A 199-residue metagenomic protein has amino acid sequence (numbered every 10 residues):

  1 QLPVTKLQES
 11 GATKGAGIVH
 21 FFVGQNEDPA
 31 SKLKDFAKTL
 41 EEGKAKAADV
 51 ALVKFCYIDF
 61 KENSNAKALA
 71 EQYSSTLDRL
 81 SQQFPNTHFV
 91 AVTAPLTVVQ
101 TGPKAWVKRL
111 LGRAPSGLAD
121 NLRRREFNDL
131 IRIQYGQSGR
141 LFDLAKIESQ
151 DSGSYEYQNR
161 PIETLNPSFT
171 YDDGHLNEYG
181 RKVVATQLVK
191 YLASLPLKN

Functional and structural regions predicted by a protein language model:
Q1-S64: Conserved SGNH/GDSL esterase-like catalytic core that processes O-acyl groups on lipids and polysaccharides
L2-P3, K46-A51, F84-V90, G136-R140 (+1 more regions): Loop/turn elements at helix/coil->beta-strand transitions in domains of secreted/extracellular proteins
A30-K38, A66-L77, G117-L130: Well-ordered, non-membrane alpha-helical segments in soluble/globular domains
A48-I58, V92-L96, L144-K146: Short loop/turn segments at strand-loop or loop-helix junctions that form parts of catalytic or ligand-binding pockets
D59-E62, T97-G102, E148-G153: Short catalytic/ligand-binding loop motif for oxyanion handling, primarily in non-cytosolic enzymes, centered on
V99-K146, G174: Substrate-gating cap/lid alpha-helix
A145-Y171: Mobile gating loops/cap/lid regions near enzyme active sites that modulate substrate access
P161-N199: Histidine-centered active-site loop/cap adjacent to the catalytic His in serine esterases/O-acetyl transfer systems
